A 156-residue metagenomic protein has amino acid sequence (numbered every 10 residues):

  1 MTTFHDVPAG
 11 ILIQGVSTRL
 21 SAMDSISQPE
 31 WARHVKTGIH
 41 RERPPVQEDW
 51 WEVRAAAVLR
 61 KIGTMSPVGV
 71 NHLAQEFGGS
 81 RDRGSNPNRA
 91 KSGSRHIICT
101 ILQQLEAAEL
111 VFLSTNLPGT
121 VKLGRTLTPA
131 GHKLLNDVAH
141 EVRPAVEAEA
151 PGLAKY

Functional and structural regions predicted by a protein language model:
M1-A56, R60: Long, low-complexity, charged/polar intrinsically disordered regions in eukaryotic proteins
A57-M65, E76, I101: Short amphipathic alpha-helical elements of helix-turn-helix/winged-helix folds
P67-R89: Short acidic, hydrophobic short linear motifs in intrinsically disordered regions
L73, I98-A108: Basic amphipathic alpha-helical segments that dock to polyanions
G78, Q103, N136, H140: Residue-level detection of the helix-turn-helix DNA-binding "recognition helix"
N86-L102: Major-groove recognition helix of helix-turn-helix-like DNA-binding domains
E106-G119: A short, conserved structural fragment
T120-Y156: Short, amphipathic alpha-helical interaction segments positioned at domain boundaries
